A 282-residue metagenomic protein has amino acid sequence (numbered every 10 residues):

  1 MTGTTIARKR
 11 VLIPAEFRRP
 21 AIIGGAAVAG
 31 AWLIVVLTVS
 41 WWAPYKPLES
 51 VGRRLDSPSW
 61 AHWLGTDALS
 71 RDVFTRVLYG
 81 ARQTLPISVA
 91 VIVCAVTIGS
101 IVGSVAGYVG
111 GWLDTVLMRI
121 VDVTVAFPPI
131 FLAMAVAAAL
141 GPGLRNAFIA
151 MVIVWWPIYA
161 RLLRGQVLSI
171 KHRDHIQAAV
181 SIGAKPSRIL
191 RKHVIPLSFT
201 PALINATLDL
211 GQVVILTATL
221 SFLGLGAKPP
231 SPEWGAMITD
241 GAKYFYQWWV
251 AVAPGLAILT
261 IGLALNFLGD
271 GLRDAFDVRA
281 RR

Functional and structural regions predicted by a protein language model:
M1-P44, L48, I120: N-terminal signal-anchor/first transmembrane alpha helix
I6-E16, Y45-I92, A236-G255: Periplasmic/extracellular loop-to-transmembrane helix junction in inner-membrane transport proteins
V39-W42, S88-D122, M134: Transmembrane-helix boundary motif in ABC transporter permease subunits
W63, D67, G107-Y108, L113-I170 (+1 more regions): Generic hydrophobic transmembrane alpha-helix motif, especially the helices
R71-P86, A90, G110-M118, L168-H172 (+1 more regions): Amphipathic cytosolic juxtamembrane alpha-helices at the membrane-cytosol interface of multi-pass membrane transporters
R82-I98, F127, A133, S187-T219 (+1 more regions): Transmembrane alpha-helices
V136-A139, Q166-V167, V214-I258: Glycine-rich helix-loop "coupling/hinge" segments at transmembrane-helix boundaries in multipass transporters
L144, M151-V154, T200, I204-L210 (+1 more regions): C-terminal transmembrane helix and the adjacent membrane-cytosol boundary/short C-terminal tail of inner/organellar
